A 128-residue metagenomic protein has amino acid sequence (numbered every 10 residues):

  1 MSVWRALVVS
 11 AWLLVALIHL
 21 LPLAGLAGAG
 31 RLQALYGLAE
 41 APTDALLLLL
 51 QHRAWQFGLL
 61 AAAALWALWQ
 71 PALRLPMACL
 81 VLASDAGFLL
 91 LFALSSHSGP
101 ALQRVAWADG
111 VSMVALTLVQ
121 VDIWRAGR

Functional and structural regions predicted by a protein language model:
S2-A16, W66-V81: Interfacial segments of alpha-helical transmembrane regions
L17-L26, P42-W66, L82-A83: Core segments of alpha-helical transmembrane spans in multipass integral membrane proteins
G25, R31-L32, L60-Q70, L90-S95 (+1 more regions): Membrane-helix exit/interface motif
G30-L46: Cytosolic, membrane-interface loops and tails of multi-pass inner-membrane proteins
L49-Q51, P100-A115: Individual transmembrane alpha-helices with interfacial aromatic-anchor signatures
Q56-L60, M77-F92, S112-V114: Hydrophobic alpha-helical membrane segments
L90-A106, R128: Membrane-helix boundary connector in multi-pass membrane proteins
M113-R128: Membrane-water interface at the C-terminal end of transmembrane alpha helices
